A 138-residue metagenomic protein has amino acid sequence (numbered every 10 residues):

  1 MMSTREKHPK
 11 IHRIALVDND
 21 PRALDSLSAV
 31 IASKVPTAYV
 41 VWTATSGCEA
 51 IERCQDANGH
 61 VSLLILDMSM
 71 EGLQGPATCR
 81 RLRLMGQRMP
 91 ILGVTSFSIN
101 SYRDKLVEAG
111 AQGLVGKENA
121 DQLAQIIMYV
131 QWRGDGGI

Functional and structural regions predicted by a protein language model:
D18, I65-D67: Active-site residues of response regulator receiver
P21-W42: Two-component/phosphorelay signaling modules centered on CheY-like receiver
S28, T43-L63: Acidic, metal-coordinating helix/loop segments flanking the phosphotransfer/catalytic sites of two-component signaling
K34, L123-G137: Receiver (REC) domain switch/output surface
S46-E49, E71-A77: Acidic catalytic/metal-coordinating carboxylates
E52, P76-Q87: Short amphipathic alpha-helix used as the core "switch/output" element in two-component signaling
A77, F97-V115, N119-I127: Alpha4 helix (beta4-alpha4-beta5 surface) of REC/receiver domains from two-component response regulators
